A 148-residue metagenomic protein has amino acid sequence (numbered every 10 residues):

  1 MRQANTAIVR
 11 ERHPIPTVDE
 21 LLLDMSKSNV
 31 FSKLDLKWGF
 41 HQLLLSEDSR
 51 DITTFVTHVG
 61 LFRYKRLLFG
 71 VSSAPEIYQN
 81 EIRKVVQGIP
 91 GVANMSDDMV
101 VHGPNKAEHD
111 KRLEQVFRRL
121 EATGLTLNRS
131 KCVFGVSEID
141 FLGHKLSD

Functional and structural regions predicted by a protein language model:
M1-D148: Retroelement reverse transcriptase polymerase core
